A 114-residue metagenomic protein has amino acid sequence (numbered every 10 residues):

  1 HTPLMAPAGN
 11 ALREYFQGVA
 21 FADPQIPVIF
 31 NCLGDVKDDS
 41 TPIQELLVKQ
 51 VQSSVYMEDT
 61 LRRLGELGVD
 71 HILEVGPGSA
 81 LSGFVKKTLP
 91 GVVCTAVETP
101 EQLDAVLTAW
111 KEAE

Functional and structural regions predicted by a protein language model:
T2-E114: Acyl-group transfer acyltransferase/transacylase scaffold of fatty acid/polyketide systems
